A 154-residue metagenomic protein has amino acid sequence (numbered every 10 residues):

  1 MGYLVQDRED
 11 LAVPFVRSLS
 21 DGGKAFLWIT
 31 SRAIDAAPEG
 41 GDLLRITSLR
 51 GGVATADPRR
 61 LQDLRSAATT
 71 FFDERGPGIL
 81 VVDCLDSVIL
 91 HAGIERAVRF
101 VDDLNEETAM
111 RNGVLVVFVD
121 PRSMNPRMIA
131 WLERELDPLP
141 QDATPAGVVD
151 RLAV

Functional and structural regions predicted by a protein language model:
M1-P38, L152-A153: Glycine-rich P-loop/Walker A and Walker A-like loops and their local beta1-loop-alpha1 context in P-loop NTPases
G2-Q6, G76-G93: Conserved P-loop NTPase "ATPase switch" module shared by AAA+ and STAND
W28-T30, V81-V82, G113-D120: Structural recognition of the conserved hydrophobic beta-strand(s) that form the central parallel beta-sheet of P-loop
I29-I79, D86: Conserved inter-motif catalytic segment of the P-loop NTP-binding fold
L61-R65, E95-D102: Well-ordered, non-membrane alpha-helical segments in soluble/globular domains
I89-A97, R127-M128: Conserved ATPase-coupling elements of RecA-like P-loop NTPase cores
V98-M124: Substrate-engagement module of ASCE P-loop NTPases
D120-V154: Phosphate-binding/switch region of NTP-binding enzymes
